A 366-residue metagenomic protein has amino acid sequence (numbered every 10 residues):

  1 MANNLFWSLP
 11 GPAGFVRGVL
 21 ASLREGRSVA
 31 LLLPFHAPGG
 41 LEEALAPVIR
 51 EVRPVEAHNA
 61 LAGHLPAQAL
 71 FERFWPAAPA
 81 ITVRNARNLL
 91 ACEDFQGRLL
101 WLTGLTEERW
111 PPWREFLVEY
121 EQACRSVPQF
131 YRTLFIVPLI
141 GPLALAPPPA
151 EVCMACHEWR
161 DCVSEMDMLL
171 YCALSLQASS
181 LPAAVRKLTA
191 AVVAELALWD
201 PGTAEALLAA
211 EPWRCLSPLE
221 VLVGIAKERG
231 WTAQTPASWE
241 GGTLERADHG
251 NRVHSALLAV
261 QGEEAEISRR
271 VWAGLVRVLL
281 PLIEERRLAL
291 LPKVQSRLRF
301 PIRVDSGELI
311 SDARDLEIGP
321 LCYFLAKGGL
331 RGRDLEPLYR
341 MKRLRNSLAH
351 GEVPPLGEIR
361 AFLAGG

Functional and structural regions predicted by a protein language model:
M1-D94: Extended, compositionally biased accessory segments flanking or bridging domains
R17-R27, P34-F35, F74, P79-R98 (+3 more regions): Amphipathic alpha-helical interface elements
